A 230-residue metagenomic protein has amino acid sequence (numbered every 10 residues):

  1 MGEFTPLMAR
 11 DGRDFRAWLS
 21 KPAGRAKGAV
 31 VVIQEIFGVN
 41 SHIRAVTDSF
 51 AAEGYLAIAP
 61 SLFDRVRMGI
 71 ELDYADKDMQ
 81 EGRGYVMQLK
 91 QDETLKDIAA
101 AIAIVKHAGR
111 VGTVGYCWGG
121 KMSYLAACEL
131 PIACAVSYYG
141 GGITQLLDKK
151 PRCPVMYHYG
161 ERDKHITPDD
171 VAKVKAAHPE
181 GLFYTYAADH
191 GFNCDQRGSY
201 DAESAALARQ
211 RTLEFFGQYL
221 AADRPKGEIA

Functional and structural regions predicted by a protein language model:
M1-A230: N-terminal cap/leader regions of alpha/beta-hydrolase-fold enzymes, predominantly small-molecule hydrolases
